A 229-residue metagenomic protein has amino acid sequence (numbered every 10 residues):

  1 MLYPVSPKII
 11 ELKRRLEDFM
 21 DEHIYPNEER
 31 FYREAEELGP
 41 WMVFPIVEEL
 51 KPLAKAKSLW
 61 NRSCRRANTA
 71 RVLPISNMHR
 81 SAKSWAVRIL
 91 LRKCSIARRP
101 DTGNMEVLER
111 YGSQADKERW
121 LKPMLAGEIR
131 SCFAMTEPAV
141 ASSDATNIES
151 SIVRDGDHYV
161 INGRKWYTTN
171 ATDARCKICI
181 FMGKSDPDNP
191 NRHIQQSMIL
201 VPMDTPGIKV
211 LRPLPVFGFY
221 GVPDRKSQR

Functional and structural regions predicted by a protein language model:
M1-R99, R110, A115-R119, P123-A126: Amphipathic, small/basic residue-rich leader segments at the start of a protein or domain
A67, T136-V140, Y167-T169, P213-F217: Short, solvent-exposed loop/turn elements at beta->coil junctions and helix N-caps that rim active or binding pockets
L73-I75, S143-T146, A171-C176, N191-Q195 (+1 more regions): Short glycine/proline-enriched turns and hinge-like loops at secondary-structure junctions
M105-Y111, E118, F133-A134, D188: Flexible, glycine-rich active-site loops centered on histidine and acidic residues that chelate a metal or position
G127-T136, F181-M182: A short, Trp-centered hydrophobic/proline-enriched beta-strand micro-motif
N147, P206-R229: Flexible, small-/acidic-enriched active-site or ligand-binding loops
S150-V153: A structural signal for short hydrophobic beta-strand segments in well-ordered beta-sheet cores
D157-H158, N162-K209: A short core secondary-structure module
